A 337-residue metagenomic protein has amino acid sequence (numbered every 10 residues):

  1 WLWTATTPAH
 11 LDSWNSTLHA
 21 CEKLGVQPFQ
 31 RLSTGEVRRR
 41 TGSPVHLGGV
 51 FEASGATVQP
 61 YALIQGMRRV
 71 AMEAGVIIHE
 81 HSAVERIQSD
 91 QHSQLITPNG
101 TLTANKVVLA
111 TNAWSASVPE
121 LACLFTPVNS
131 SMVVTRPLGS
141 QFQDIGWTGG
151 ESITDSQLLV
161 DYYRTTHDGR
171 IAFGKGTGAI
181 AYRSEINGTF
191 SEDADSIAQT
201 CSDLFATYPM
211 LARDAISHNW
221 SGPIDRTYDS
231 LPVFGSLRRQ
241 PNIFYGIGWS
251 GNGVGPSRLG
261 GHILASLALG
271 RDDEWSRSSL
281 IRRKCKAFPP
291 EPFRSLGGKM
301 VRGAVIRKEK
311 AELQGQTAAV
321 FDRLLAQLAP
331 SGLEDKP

Functional and structural regions predicted by a protein language model:
W1-T4, Q88, N219-P223, I281-R282: A glycine-rich phosphate-binding loop feature that marks nucleotide/adenosyl-phosphate handling sites
W1-V70: Rossmann-like flavin
F29, G75-I77, I243: Short, conserved active-site loop motifs that form the nucleotide-linked donor/cofactor pocket
R31-S43, I77-S93, T101: A conserved short coil-to-beta-strand element within the FAD-binding core of flavoproteins
E52-A53, N219, I247-G251: Active-site nucleophile and cofactor-binding loops and adjacent substrate-binding regions of central metabolic enzymes
A62, G66, Q199, G255-I263: Short amphipathic alpha-helical face segments that pack within enzyme cores and frequently flank/anchor catalytic
V84-R86, H92-S93, T101-S140, D144-P241 (+1 more regions): Active-site substrate-recognition segment that forms the wall of the catalytic cavity or substrate channel
R239-F244, S250-P337: C-terminal lid/capping helical subdomain adjacent to the catalytic/cofactor pocket in oxidative enzymes
